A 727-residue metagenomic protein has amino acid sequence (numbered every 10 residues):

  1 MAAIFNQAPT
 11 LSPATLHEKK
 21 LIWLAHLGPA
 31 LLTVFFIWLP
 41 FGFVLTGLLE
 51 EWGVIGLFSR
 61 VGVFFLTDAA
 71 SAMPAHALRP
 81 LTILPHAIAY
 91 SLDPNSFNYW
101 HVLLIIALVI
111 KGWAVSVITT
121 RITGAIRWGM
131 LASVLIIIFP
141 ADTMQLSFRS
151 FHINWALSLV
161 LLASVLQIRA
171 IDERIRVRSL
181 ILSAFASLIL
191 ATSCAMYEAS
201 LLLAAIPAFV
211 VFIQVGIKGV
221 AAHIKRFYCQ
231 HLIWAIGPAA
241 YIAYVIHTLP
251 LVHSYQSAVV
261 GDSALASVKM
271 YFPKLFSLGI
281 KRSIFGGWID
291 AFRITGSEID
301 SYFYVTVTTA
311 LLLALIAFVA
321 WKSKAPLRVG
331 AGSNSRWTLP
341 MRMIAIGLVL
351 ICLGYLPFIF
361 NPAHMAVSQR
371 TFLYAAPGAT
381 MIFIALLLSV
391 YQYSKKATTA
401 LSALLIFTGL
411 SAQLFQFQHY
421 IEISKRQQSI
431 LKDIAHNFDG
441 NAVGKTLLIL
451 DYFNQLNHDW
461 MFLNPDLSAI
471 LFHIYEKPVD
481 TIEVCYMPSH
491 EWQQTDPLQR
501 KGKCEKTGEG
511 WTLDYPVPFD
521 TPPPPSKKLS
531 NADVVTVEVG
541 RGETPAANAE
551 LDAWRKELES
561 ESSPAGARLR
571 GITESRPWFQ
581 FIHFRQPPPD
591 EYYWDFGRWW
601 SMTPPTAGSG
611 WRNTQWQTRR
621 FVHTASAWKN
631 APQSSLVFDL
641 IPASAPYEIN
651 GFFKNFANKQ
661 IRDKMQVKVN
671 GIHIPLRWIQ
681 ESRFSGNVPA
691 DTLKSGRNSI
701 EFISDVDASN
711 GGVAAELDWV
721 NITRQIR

Functional and structural regions predicted by a protein language model:
L48-S91, W234-K324, P362, Q369: Membrane-lumen/periplasm interface segments of multi-pass, membrane-embedded glycan/lipid transferases
F97, H101, G129-L162, L166 (+1 more regions): Aromatic- and kink-enriched transmembrane "portal" helix at the membrane-lumen/periplasm boundary that abuts
V102-A125, L162-L166: Transmembrane-helix motifs of polytopic, lipid-linked glycan transferases
V115-I138, L157-S158, K395-A400: Transmembrane-helix signature of polytopic, membrane-embedded enzymes that assemble or transfer cell-envelope glycans
V160-L182, S193, V215-K218: Membrane-interface transmembrane helices that cradle and orient dolichyl/undecaprenyl
L203-P238: Perimembrane helix-loop-helix junctions
A235, P340, M381, L387-A412: Signature aromatic-anchored transmembrane alpha helix within multi-pass, membrane-resident enzymes that catalyze glycan
F438-V443, Y452-Q455, S468-R727: C-terminal luminal/periplasmic domains and tails of membrane-associated envelope-modifying transferases
